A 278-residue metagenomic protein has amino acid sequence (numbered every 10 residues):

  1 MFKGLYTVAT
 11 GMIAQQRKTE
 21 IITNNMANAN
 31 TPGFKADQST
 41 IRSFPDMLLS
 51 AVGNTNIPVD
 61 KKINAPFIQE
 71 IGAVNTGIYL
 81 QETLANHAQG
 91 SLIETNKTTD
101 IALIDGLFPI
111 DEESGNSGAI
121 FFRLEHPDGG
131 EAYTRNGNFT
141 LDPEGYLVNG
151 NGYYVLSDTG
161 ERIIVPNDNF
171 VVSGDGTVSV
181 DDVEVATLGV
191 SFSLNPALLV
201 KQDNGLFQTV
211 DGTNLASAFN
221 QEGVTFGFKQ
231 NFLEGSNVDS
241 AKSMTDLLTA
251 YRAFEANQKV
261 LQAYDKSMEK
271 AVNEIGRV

Functional and structural regions predicted by a protein language model:
M1-V278: Amphipathic alpha-helical polymerization modules
